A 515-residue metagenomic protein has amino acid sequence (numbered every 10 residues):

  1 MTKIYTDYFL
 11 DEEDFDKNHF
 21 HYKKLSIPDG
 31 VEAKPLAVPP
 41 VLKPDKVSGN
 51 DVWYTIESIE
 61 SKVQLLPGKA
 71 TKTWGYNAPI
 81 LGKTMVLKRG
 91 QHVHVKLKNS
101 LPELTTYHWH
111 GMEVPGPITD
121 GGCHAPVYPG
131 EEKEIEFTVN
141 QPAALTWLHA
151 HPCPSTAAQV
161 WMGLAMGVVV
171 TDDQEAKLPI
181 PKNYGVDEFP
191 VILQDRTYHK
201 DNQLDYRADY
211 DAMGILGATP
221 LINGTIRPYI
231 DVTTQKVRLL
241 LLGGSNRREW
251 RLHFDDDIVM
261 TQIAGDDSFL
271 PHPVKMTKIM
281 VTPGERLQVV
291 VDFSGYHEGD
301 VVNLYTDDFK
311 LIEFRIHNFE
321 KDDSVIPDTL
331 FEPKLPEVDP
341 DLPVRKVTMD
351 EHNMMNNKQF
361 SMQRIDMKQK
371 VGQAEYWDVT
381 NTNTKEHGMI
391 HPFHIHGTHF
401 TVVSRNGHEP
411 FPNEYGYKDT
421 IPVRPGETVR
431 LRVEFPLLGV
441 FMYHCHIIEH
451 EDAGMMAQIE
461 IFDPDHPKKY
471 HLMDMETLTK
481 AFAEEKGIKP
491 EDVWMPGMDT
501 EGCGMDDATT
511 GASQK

Functional and structural regions predicted by a protein language model:
M1-E134, A208-L239, S268-P271, M276 (+4 more regions): N-terminal, post-signal-peptide metal-ligating segments of extracellular/periplasmic oxidoreductases, dominated by
V52-T171, P179, R248-I279, V301-D307 (+4 more regions): Histidine- and aromatic-enriched segments that form or immediately flank copper-ligand environments
E60, E188, Q194-D195, E285 (+2 more regions): Acidic-residue sensor for enzyme active/binding pockets
G116-Y128, L193, K200-D341, P410: Histidine- and aromatic-rich segments of cupredoxin/plastocyanin-like copper-binding domains
T171-F189, N318-L342, D463-T477: Low-complexity, Pro/Ser/Thr- and charge-rich linker/hinge segments at domain boundaries
D187-H199, P340-R345, R424, R432 (+1 more regions): Active-site-adjacent segment of 2-oxoglutarate/Fe(II) JmjC oxygenases
K200-D201, Y206, G439-F441, E451-D452 (+1 more regions): Short active-site-adjacent structural elements
D308-F309, K469-L472, E491-D492: Short glycine/proline-enriched coil/turn segments at helix->beta-strand junctions
